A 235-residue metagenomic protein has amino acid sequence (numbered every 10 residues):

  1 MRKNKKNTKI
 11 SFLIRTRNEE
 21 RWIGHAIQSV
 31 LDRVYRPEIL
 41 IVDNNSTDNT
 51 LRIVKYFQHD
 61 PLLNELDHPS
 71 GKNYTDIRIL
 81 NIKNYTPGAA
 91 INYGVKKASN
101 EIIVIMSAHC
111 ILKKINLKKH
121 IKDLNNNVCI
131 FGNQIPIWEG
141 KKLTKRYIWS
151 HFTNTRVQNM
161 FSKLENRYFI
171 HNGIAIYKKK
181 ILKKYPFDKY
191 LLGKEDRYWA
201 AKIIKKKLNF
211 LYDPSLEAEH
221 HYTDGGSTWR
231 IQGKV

Functional and structural regions predicted by a protein language model:
Q28-P37: Short, acidic, metal-binding catalytic loop of nucleotide-sugar glycosyltransferases
S29, D43-R52, C110: A conserved acidic beta->alpha catalytic loop
P69, I82-A98, K119: Glycine-rich, basic loop-to-helix element that forms the pyrophosphate-binding segment of sugar-nucleotide handling
I103: Short aromatic/hydrophobic "clamp" motif used to bind/position activated sugar donors
I115-T144: Conserved donor NDP-sugar-binding/catalytic core segment of glycosyltransferases
V157-Y177, L192: A recurrent flexible, glycine/aromatic-enriched loop bordering the glycosyltransferase active site that acts as
L192-W199: Acidic donor-binding loop at a coil-to-helix junction in glycosyltransferase catalytic cores that engages
K206-I231: Active-site donor/metal-binding and catalytic loop motifs of nucleotide-sugar-dependent glycosylation enzymes
